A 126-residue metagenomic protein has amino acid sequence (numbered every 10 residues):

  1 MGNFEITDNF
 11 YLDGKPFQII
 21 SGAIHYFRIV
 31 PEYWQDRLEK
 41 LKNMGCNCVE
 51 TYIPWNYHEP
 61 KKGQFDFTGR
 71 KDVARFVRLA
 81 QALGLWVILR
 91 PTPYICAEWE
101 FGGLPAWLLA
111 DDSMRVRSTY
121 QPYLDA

Functional and structural regions predicted by a protein language model:
M1-C48, R78, A82, W86: N-terminal carbohydrate-binding accessory modules
I19-P31, W55-D72, L109-A126: The substrate-binding groove and active-site-proximal loops of carbohydrate-active enzymes, especially glycoside
Q35-L108: Aromatic-lined substrate-binding rim segments of carbohydrate-active enzymes
